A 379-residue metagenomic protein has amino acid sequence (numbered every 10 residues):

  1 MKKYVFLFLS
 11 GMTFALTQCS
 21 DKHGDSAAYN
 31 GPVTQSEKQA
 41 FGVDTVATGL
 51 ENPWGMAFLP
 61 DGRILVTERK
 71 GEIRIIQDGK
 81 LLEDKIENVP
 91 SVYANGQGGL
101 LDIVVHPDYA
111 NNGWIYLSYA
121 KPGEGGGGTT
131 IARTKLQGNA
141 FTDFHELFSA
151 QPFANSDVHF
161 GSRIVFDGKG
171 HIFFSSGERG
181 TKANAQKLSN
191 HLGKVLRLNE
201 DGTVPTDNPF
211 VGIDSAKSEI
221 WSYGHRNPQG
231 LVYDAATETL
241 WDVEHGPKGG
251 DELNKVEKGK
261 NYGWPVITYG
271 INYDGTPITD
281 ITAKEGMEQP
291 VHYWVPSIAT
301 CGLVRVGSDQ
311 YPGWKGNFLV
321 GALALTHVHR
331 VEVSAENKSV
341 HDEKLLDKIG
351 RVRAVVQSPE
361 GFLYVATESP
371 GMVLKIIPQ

Functional and structural regions predicted by a protein language model:
M1-Y4, P378: Positively charged n-region of N-terminal signal peptides that target proteins for export
Y4-M12: Sec-dependent N-terminal signal peptides
A15-Q18: C-terminal motif of bacterial Sec signal peptides marking the signal peptidase cleavage site
H23-T181, Y233, T239-G246, P296-S334 (+1 more regions): Acidic, Gly/Ser/Thr-rich repeat motifs that build Ca2+-stabilized beta-propeller blades
K85-G98, F144-F160, E200-S222, W264-V295: Surface-exposed loop and turn segments in beta-propeller and other repeat-based domains that flank or scaffold
T129-N139, L188-D201, V256-E257: Beta-propeller blade signature
F174-L192, G250-E252, V256: Short, conserved, GDST-rich strand-edge loop motifs in beta-rich repeat architectures
H225, N337-P359: Conserved blade-ending motifs and adjacent loop-strand segments that build the rim/top face of beta-propeller domains
